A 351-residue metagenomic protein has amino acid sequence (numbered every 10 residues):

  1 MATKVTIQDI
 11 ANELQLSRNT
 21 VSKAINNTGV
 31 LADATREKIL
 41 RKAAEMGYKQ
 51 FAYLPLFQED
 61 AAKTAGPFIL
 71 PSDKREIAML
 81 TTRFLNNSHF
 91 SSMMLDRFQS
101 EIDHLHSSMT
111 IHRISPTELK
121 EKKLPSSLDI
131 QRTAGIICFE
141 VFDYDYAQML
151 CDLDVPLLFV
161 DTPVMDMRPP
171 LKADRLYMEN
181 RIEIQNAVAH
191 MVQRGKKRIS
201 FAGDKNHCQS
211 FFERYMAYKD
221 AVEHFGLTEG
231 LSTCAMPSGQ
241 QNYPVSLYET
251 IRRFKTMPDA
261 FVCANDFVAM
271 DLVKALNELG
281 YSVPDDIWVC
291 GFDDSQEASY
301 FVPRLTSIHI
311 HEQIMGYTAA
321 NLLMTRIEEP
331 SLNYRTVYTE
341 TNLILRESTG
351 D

Functional and structural regions predicted by a protein language model:
M1-A65: N-terminal helix-turn-helix DNA-binding module of bacterial transcription factors
A2, Y48-L124: Amphipathic helical "hinge" segments at domain boundaries
H89-L105, E183-N186, Q209-E229, D271 (+2 more regions): Short, solvent-exposed amphipathic alpha-helices that sit in or adjacent to ligand/effector-binding or catalytic
I102-I114, F201, K219-P244: Short beta-strand elements in bilobed, periplasmic/extracellular small-molecule ligand-binding domains
F139-E183, F267, D293-L305: Flexible loop/hinge segments that line or gate small-molecule binding clefts
D174-A202, Q241-E249, A269, I310-E328: Hydrophobic alpha-helical segments within soluble ligand-binding/sensing domains
Q185-L227, R335-G350: An alpha-beta-alpha
Y248-D351: Flexible loop/turn connectors
